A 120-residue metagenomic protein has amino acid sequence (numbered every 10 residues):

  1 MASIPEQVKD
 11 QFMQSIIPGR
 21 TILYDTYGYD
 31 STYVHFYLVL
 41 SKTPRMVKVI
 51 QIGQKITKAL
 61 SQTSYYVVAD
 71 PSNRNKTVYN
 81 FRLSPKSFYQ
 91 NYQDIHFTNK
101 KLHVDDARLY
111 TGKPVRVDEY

Functional and structural regions predicted by a protein language model:
A2-V8: Short, structured beta-strand/loop micro-motifs enriched in basic residues and often containing a Trp
F12-D30: Short coil-to-beta transition motif at edge beta-strands of beta-rich domains
Y27-Y33, D118-Y120: His-enriched metal-coordination microenvironments in redox/metal-binding proteins
V34-K42: Short beta-strand-centered aromatic/proline hotspots
S41-R45, N75: Ser/Thr- and Asn-enriched, surface-exposed coil loops between beta-strands
R45-G53: Short, solvent-exposed secondary-structure boundary/capping segments
T57-Y120: Intrinsically disordered, low-complexity, charged/polar segments
